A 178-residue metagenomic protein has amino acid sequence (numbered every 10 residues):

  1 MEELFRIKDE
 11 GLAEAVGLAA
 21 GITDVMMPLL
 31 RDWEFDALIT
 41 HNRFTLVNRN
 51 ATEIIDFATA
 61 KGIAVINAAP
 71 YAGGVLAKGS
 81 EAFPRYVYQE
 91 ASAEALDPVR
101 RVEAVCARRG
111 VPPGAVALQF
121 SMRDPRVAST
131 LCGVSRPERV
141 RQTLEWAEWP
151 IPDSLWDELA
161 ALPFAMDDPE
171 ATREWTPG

Functional and structural regions predicted by a protein language model:
M1-E170, E174-G178: Beta/alpha (TIM)-barrel catalytic core signal, keyed to glycine-rich beta->alpha loops juxtaposed to Asp/Glu that bind
